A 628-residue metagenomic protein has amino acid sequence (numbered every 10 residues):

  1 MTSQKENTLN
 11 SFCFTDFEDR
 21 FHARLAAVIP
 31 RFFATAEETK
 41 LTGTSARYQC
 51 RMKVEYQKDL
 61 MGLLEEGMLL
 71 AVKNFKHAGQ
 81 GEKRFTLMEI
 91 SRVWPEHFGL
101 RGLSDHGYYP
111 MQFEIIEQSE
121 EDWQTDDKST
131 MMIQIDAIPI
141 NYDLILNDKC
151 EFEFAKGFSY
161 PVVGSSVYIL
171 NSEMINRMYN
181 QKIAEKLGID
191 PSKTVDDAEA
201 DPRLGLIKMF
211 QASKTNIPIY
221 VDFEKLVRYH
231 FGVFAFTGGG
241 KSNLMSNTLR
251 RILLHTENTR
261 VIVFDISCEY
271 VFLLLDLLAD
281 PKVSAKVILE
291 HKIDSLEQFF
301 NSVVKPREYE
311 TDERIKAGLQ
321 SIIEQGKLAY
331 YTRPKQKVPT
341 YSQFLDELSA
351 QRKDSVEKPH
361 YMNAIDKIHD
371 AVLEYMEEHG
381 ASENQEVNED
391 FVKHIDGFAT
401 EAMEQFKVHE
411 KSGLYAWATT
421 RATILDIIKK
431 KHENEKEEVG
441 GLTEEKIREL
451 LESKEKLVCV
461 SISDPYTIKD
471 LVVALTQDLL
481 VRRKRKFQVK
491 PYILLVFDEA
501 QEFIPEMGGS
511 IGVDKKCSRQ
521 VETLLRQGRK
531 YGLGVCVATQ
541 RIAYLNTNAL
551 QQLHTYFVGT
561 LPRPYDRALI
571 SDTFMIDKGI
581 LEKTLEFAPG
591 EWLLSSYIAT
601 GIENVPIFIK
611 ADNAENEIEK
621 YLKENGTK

Functional and structural regions predicted by a protein language model:
M1-A235, T248, V489, E506-G509 (+1 more regions): Basic- and hydrophobic-enriched, low-structure N-terminal and domain-boundary segments that flank ATP-binding catalytic
G99-R101, Y270-L274, L296-Q298, F503-E506 (+3 more regions): Switch/connector loops and helix/strand junctions flanking conserved nucleotide-binding motifs in nucleotide-processing
A198-V227, W417-V458, D464: The Walker A/P-loop phosphate-binding site
D201-D294, T547, A568-L569, L594 (+1 more regions): Glycine-rich phosphate-binding loop of nucleotide-binding enzymes
E290-E435: Helical/strand "switch-coupling" subdomains that flank nucleotide/phosphate-binding cores, especially in P-loop NTPases
S463-G579: Conserved P-loop NTPase motor cores
I576-P589: Conserved C-terminal "switch" segment of AAA+ ATPases
E591-K628: Conserved P-loop NTPase motor module
